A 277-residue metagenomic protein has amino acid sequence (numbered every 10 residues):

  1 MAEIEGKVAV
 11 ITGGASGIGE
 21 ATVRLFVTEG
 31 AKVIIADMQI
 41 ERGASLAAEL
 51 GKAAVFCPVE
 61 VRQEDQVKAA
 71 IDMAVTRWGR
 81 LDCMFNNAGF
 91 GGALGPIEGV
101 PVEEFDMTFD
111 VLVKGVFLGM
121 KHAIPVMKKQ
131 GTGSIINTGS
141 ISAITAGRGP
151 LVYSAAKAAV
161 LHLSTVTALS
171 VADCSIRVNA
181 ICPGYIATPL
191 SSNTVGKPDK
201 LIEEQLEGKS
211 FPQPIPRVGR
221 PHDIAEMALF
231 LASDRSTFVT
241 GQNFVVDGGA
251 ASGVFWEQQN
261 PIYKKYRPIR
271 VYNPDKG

Functional and structural regions predicted by a protein language model:
K68, G91-D106, K129, G149-V152 (+2 more regions): Conserved mid-core segment of classical short-chain dehydrogenase/reductases
L94, T240-G277: Short C-terminal tail/terminal secondary-structure segment of NAD(P)H-dependent dehydrogenase/reductase domains
E98-F117, T132, I136, V160 (+1 more regions): Catalytic Tyr-X3-Lys loop
M120, A156, S164: Active-site helix of classical SDR
P125, L169-D173, T237: Alpha-helical segment proximal to the catalytic Tyr-Lys
S140: Residue(s) in the substrate-gating loop at a strand-loop-helix junction that position the organic substrate next
A172, R177, C182, V239-G241: Short, small/polar-rich loop/turn modules that mediate ligand/substrate recognition or access, typified
A180, K200-R235, V239, V246-G248 (+1 more regions): C-terminal helical subdomain
